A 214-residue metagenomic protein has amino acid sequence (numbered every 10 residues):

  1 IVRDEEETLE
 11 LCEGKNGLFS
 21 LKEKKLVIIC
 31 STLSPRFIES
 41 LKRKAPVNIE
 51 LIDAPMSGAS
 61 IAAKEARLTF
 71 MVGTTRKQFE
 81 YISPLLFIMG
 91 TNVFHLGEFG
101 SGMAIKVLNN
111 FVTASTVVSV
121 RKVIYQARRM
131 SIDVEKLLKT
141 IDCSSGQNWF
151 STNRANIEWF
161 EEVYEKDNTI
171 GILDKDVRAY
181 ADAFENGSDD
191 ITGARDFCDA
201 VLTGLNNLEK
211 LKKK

Functional and structural regions predicted by a protein language model:
I1-F37: Rossmann-like NAD(P)-binding element
R3, T32, G73, R128 (+1 more regions): Residues in soluble alpha-helical coiled-coils and helical-bundle/repeat scaffolds
D4-E5, S57-G58, G146: Short glycine-enriched loops at secondary-structure junctions
E7, F37, K77-Q78, V118-S119 (+1 more regions): Short phosphate-engaging motifs
L11, S31-N110: Rossmann-fold dinucleotide-binding core
S101-K214: Helical "substrate-binding/catalytic lid" subdomain of Rossmann-like NAD(P)-dependent dehydrogenases/reductases
